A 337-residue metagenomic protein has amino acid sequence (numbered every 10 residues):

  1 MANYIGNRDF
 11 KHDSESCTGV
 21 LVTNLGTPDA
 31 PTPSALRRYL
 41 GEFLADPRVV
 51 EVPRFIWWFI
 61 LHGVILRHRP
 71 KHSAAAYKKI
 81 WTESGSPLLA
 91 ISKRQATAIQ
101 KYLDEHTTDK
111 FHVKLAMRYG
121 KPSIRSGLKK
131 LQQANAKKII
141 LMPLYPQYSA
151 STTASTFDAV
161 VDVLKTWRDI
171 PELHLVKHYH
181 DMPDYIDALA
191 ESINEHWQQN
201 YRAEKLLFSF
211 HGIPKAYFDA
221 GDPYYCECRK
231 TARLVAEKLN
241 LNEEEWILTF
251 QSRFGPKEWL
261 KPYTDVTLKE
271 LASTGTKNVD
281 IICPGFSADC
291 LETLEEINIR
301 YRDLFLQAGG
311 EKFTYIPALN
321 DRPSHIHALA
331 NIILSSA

Functional and structural regions predicted by a protein language model:
A2-A337: Active-site-proximal alpha-helix that buttresses catalytic centers in soluble enzyme cores
